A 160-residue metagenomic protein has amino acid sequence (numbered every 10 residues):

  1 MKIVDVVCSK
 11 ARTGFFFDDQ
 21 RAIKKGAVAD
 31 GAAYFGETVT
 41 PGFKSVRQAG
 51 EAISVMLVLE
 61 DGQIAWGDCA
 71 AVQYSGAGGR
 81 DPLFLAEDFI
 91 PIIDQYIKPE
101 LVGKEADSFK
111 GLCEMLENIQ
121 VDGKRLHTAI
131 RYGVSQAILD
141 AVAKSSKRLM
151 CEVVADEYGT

Functional and structural regions predicted by a protein language model:
M1-M56: Short, Gly/Pro- and small/polar-rich lid/capping loops
M1-V4, I53, Q63-D68, K147 (+1 more regions): Generic structural motif recognizing short loop/turn segments at the entrances and edges of beta-strands
V4-V7, V28, V39, V46 (+7 more regions): Extended aliphatic helical segments
A22-K24, G50, D81, L139 (+1 more regions): Residue-level detector of solvent-exposed, low-hydrophobicity positions
G36-A49, L85-I93, E157-Y158: Short charge-dense sequence patches
V58-E60, I64-R148: Metal- or metallocofactor-binding catalytic centers and their adjacent structured scaffolds across diverse enzyme
V142-T160: Catalytic pocket of metal/acid-base enzymes, prominently hydrolases
